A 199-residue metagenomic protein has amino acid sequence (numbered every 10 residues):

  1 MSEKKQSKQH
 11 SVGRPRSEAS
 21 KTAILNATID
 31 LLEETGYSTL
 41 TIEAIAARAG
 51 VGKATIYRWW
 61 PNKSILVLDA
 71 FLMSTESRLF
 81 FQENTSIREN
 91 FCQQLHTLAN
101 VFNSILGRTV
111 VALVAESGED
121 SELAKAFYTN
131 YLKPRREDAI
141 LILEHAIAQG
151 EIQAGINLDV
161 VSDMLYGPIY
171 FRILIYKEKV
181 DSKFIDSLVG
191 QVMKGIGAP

Functional and structural regions predicted by a protein language model:
M1-T35, T39-R48, I65: Basic, helix-initiating cap at the start of DNA-binding domains
S2, K125, T129, I147-Q191: Hydrophobic/aromatic-rich alpha-helical bundle segments in the mid-to-C-terminal region
T35-Y37, Y57-L68, L72: HTH DNA-binding helix-turn interface
A44, S86-N90, N157: A conserved beta-strand->loop->alpha-helix hinge within the catalytic CA
L79-G107: Hydrophobic alpha-helical connector segments
H96-F102, V110-E119, V189-G195: Helix-loop "lid/cap" segments that line or gate small-molecule binding pockets
N100-R108, A112, E122-A148, V160: Amphipathic alpha-helical packing segments from all-alpha helical-bundle domains
